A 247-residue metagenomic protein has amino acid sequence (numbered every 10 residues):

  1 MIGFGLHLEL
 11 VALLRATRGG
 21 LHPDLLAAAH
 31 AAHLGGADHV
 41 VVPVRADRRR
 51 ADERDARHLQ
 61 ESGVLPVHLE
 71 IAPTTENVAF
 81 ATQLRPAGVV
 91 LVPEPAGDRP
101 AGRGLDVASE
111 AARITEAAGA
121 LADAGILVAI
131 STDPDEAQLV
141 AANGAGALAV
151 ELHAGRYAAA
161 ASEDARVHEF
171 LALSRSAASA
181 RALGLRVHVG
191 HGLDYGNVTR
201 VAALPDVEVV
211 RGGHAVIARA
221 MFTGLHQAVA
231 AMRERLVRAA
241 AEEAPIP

Functional and structural regions predicted by a protein language model:
M1-P86, A141-N143, H168: Conserved N-terminal beta1-alpha1 strand-loop-helix module at the mouth
I2-L8, V40-V42, V67-I71, V89-L91 (+4 more regions): Hydrophobic faces of well-ordered beta-strands that scaffold small-molecule active sites in alpha/beta enzyme cores
F4-L25, P66-P73, P100-A108, A122-P134 (+2 more regions): Active-site mouth loops of central-metabolism enzymes
G36-D38, S62-L65, Q83-V89, D123 (+2 more regions): Glycine-enriched alpha-helix->loop->beta-strand junction motifs that scaffold or abut catalytic
Q60, R103, S162, R166 (+1 more regions): C-terminal helical cap(s) of enzyme catalytic domains, especially alpha/beta-barrels
T74-R85, D135-A145, V189, L193-V207: Catalytic cores of alpha/beta
V90-D98, L148-A161, P205-L225: Glycine-rich phosphate-binding active-site loops on the catalytic face of alpha/beta enzymes
L127-L183: Histidine/lysine/aspartate-rich catalytic loop segments that bind and position anionic ligands
